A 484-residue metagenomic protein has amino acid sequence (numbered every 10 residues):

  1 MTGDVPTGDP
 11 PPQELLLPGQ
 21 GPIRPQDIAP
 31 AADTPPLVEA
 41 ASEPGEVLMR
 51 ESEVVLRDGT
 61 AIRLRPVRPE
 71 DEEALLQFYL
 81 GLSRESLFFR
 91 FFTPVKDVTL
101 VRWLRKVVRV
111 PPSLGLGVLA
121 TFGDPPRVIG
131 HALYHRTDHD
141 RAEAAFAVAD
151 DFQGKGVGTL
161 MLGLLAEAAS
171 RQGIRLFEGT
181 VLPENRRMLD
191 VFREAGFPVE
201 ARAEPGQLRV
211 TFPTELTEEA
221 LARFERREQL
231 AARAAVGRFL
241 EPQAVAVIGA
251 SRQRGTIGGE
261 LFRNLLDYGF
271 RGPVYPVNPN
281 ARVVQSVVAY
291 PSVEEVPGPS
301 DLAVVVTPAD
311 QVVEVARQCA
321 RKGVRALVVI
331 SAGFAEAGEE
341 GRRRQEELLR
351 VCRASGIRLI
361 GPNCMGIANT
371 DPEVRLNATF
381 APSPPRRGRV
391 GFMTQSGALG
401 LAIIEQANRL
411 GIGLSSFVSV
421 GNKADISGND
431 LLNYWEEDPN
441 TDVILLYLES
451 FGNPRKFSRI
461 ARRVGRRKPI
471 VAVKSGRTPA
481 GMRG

Functional and structural regions predicted by a protein language model:
T2-D4, E14-G237: Long, contiguous binding/interaction regions
E215-G484: Catalytic-core regions of core metabolic enzymes, especially those transforming organic acids/acyl-group intermediates
